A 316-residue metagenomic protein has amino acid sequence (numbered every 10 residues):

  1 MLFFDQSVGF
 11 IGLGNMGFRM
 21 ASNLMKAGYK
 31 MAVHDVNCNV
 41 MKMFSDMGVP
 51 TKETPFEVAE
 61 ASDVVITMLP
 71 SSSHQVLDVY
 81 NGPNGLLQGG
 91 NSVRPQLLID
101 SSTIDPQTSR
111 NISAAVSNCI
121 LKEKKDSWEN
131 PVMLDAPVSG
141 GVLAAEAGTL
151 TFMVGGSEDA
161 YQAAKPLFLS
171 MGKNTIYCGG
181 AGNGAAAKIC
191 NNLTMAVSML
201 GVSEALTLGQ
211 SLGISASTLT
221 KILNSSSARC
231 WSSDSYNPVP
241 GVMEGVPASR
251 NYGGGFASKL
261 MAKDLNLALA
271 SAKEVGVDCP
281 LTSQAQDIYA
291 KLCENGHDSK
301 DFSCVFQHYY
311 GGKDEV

Functional and structural regions predicted by a protein language model:
M1-M68, G89-S92, Q96-L97, S101-S102 (+4 more regions): NAD(P)+-binding Rossmann beta1-loop-alpha1 motif at the extreme N-terminus of oxidoreductases
M31, T51, V132-L134, T175 (+2 more regions): Hydrophobic beta-strand scaffold residues
G48-E53, M68, P83-N84, S117-N118 (+3 more regions): Short, hinge-like loop/turn segments at secondary-structure boundaries
D63, L69-S73, T103, V138 (+2 more regions): Short glycine-/small-residue-rich Rossmann-like dinucleotide-binding loops
V65-P83, S102-R110: Beta-loop-alpha module in the N-terminal Rossmann-like domain of NAD(P)-dependent dehydrogenases, especially those
I104-L193: Rossmann-fold dinucleotide-binding core
N183-K313: Helical "substrate-binding/catalytic lid" subdomain of Rossmann-like NAD(P)-dependent dehydrogenases/reductases
